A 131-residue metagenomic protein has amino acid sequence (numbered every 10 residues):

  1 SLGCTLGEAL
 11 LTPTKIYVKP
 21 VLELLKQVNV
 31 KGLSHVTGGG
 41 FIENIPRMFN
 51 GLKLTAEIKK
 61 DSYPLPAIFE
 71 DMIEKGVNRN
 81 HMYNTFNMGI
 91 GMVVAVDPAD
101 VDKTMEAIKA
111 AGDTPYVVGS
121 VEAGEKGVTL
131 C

Functional and structural regions predicted by a protein language model:
L2-C131: Glycine-/charge-enriched secondary-structure boundary and capping motifs
